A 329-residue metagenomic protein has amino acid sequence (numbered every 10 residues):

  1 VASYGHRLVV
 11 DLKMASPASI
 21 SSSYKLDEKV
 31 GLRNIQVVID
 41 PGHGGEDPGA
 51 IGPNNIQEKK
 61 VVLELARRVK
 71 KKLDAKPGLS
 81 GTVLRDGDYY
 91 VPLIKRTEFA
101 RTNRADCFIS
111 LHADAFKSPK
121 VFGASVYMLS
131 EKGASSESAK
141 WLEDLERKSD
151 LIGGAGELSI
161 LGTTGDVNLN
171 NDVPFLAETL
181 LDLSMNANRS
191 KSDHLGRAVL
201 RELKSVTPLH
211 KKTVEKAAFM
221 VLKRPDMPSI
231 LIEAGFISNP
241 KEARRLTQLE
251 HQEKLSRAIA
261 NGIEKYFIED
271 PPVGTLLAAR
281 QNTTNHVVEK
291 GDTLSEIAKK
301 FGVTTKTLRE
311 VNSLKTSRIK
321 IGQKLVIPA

Functional and structural regions predicted by a protein language model:
V1-V37, E46-P48, K71, A75 (+5 more regions): Short linear recognition/processing motifs and adjacent strand/loop elements at protein termini and domain edges
M14-S16, P41-H43, R85-G87, A115 (+5 more regions): A mature extracytoplasmic/lumenal domain signature
I20-K29, I51-I56, K60-V287, K320: Active-site-proximal helix/loop segments of hydrolytic enzymes
V37-V38, F108: Conserved hydrophobic beta-strands of the Rossmann-like cofactor-binding core in SDR/related NAD(P)H-dependent
A279-K306, E310-N312, K320-K324: Primarily a LysM-type cell-wall glycan-binding module
